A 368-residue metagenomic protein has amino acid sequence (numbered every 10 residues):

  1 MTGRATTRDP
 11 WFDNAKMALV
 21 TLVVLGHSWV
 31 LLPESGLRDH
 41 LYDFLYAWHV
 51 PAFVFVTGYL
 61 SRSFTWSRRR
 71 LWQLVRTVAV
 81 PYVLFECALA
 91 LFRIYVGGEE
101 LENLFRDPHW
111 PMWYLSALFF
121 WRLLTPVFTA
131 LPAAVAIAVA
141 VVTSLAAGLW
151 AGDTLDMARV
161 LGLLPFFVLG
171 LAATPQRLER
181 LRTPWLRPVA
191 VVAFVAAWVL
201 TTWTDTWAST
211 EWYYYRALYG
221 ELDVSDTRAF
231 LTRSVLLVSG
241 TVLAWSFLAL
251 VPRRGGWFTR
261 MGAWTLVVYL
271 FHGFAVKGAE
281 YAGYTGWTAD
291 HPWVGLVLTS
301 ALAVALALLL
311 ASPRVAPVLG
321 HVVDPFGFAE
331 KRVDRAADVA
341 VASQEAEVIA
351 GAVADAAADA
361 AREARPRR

Functional and structural regions predicted by a protein language model:
M1-R368: Alpha-helical transmembrane segments and their immediate juxtamembrane cytosolic regions
